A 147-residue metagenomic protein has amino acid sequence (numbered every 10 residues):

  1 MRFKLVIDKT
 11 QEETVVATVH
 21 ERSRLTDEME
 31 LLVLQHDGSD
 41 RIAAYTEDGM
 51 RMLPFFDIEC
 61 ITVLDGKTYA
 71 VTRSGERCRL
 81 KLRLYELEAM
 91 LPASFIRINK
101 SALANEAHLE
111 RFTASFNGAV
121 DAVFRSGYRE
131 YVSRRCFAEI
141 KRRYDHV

Functional and structural regions predicted by a protein language model:
M1-D27: N-terminal regulatory/sensing modules of transcriptional regulators
D27-R125, R129-E130: Conserved binding/recognition cores within well-folded domains
S133: Basic/aromatic recognition patch in beta-strand/loop cores that engages polyanionic ligands
R142-V147: Short, charged, intrinsically disordered terminal tails
